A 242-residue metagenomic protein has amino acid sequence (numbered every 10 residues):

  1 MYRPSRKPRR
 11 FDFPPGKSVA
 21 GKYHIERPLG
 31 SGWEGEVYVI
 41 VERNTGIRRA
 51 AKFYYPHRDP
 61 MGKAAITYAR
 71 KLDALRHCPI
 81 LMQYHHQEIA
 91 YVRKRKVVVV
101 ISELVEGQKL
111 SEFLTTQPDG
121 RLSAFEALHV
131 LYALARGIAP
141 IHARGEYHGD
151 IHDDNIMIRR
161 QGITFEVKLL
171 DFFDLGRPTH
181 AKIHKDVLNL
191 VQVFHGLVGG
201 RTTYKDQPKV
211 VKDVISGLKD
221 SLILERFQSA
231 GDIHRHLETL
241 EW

Functional and structural regions predicted by a protein language model:
M1-S18: Juxta-kinase regulatory segment immediately upstream of eukaryotic protein kinase catalytic domains
E26-G32, V37: Protein kinase glycine-rich loop
E36-I66: ATP-binding glycine-rich loop module of kinase domains
Q83-V98: Short beta-strand micro-motifs within the conserved protein kinase catalytic domain, predominantly in the N-lobe
L110-L122: AlphaC helix of the protein kinase catalytic domain
V130-L131: Activation segment signature within eukaryotic-like protein kinase domains
I141-R159: Catalytic-loop of the protein kinase fold
E166-L224, D232: C-lobe/activation-segment region of protein kinase-like
